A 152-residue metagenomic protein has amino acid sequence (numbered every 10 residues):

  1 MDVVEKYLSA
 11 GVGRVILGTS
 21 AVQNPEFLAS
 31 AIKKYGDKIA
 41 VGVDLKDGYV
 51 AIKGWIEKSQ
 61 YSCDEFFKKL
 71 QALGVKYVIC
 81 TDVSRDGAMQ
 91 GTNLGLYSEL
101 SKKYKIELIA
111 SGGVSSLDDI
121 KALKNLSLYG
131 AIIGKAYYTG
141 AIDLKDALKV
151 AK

Functional and structural regions predicted by a protein language model:
M1-G11, G95-G130, A147: Catalytic cores of alpha/beta
D2-D86: Conserved anion-binding
I16-S20, S111-G112, K135: Small/polar loops that bind or transfer phosphate-bearing groups
F27-K34, I39, K124-I133, Y137-K152: C-terminal helical cap(s) of enzyme catalytic domains, especially alpha/beta-barrels
T81-V83, G113, A136: Short, loop-centered acidic/histidine patches that primarily coordinate divalent metals
D86, S115-D118, T139: Active-site environment of divalent metal-dependent phosphoester hydrolases
M89-Q90: RNA substrate-recognition surfaces in RNA-acting enzymes
